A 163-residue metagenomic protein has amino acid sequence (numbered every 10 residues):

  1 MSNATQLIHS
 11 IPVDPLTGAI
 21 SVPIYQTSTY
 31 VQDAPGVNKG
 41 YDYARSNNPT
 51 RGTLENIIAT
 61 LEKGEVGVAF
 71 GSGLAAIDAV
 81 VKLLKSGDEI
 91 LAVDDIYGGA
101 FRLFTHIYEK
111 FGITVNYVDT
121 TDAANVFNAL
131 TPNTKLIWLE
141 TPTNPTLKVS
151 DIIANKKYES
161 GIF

Functional and structural regions predicted by a protein language model:
M1-I24: Short conserved active-site loop signatures built around small residues
G18, I58, A76, I90 (+2 more regions): Buried hydrophobic positions in well-ordered alpha/beta secondary-structure cores of metabolic enzymes
T29-D78, K82-L83, G99-Y108: Conserved N-terminal alpha-helix of the aminotransferase class I/II PLP-enzyme fold
K82-A100, V118: Conserved PLP-anchoring active-site segment centered on the Schiff-base-forming lysine
G98, A123-A124, P142-L147: Short, small-residue-enriched loops and turns at beta-alpha junctions that line or gate enzyme active sites
I107, F111-D122: A glycine-rich helix N-cap at a beta->alpha junction
L130-I137: Short acidic/histidine-rich motifs immediately flanking catalytic phosphotransfer sites in two-component signaling
T143-F163: Active-site core of PLP-dependent enzymes with the aminotransferase class I/II
